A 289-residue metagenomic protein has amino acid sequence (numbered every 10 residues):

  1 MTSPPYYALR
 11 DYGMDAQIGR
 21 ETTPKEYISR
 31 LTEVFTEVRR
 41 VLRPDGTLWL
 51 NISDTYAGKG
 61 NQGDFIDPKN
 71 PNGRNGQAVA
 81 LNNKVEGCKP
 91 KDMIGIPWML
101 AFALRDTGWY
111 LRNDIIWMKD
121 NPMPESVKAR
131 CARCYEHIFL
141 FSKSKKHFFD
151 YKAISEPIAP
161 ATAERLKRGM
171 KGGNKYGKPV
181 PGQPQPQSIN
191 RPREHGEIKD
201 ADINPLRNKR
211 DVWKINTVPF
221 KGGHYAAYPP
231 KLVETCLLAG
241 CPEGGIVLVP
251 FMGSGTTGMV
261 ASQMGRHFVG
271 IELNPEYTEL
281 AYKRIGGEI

Functional and structural regions predicted by a protein language model:
M1-E288: Core catalytic lobe of class I
